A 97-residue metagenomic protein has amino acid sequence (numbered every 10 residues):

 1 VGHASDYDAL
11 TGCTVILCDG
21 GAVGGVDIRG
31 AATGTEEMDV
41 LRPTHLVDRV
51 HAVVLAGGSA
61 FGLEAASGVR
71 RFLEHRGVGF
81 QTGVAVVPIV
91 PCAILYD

Functional and structural regions predicted by a protein language model:
V1-D97: Alpha/propeptide regions of enzymes that mature by internal proteolysis
